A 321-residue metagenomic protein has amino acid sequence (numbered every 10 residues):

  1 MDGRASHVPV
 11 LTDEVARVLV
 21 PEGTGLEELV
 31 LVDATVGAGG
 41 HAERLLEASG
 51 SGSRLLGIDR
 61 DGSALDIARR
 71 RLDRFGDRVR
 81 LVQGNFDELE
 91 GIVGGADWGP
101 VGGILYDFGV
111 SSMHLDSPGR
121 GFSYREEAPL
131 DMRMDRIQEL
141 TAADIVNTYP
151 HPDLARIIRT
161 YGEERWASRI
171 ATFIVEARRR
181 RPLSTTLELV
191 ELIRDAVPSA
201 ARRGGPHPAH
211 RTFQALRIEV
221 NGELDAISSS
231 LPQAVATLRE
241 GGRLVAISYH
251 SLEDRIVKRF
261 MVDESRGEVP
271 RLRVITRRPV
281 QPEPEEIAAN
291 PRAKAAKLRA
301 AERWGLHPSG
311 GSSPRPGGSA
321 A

Functional and structural regions predicted by a protein language model:
M1-A321: S-adenosyl-L-methionine-dependent methyltransferase catalytic core, i.e., the SAM/SAH-binding region
